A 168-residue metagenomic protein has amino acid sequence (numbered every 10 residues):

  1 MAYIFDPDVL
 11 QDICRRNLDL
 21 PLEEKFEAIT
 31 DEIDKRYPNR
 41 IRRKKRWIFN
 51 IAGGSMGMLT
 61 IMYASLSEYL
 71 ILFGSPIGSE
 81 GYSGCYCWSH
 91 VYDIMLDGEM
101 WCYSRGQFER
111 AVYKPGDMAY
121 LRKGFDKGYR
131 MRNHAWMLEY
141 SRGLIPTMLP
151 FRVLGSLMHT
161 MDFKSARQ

Functional and structural regions predicted by a protein language model:
A2-L66: A short, N-terminal "cap"/entry segment at the start of jelly-roll beta-barrel domains of the cupin/DSBH fold
M58-I61, E68-L72, S89, Q107: Beta-strand-enriched cores of mature, soluble protein domains
L66-Y86, Y120-F125, S141-G143: Conserved short histidine dyad/triad with adjacent acidic residue
L72, M100-Y103, E139: Short hydrophobic/aromatic-rich beta-strand segments that constitute the beta-sheet cores of beta-sandwich/beta-barrel
W88-G106: Glycine- and acidic-residue-biased ligand/ion/polar-headgroup-sensing regions
S104-G128: Short acidic-glycine-tyrosine-enriched beta hairpin
R132-Q168: Double-stranded beta-helix
